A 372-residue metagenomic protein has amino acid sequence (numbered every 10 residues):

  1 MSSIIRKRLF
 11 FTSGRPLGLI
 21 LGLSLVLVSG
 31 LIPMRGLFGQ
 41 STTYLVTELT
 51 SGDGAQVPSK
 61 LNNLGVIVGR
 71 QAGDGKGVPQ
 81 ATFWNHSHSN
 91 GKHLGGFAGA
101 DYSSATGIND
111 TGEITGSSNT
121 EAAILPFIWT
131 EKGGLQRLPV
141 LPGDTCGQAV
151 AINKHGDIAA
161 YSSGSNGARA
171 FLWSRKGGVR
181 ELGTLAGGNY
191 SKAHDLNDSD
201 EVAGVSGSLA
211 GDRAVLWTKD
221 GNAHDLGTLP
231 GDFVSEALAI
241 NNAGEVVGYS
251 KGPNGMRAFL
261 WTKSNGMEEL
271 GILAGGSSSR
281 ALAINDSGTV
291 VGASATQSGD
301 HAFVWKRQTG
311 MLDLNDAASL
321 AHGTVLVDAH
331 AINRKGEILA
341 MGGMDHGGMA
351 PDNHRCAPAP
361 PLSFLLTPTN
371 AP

Functional and structural regions predicted by a protein language model:
M1-G14: N-terminal secretory signal peptides that target proteins for export/translocation
G14, G18-L19, L25-P372: Residue-level hotspots at or immediately adjacent to binding/recognition sites across diverse folds
